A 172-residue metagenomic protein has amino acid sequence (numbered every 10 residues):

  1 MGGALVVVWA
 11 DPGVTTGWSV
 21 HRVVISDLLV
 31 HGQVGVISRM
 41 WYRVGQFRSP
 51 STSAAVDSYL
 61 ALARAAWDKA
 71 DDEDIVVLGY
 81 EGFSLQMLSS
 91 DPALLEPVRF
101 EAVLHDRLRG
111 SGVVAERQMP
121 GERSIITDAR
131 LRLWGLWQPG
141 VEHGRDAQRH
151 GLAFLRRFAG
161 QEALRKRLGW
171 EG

Functional and structural regions predicted by a protein language model:
M1-G172: Phosphate- and other anionic-substrate recognition elements at nucleic-acid/protein interfaces
